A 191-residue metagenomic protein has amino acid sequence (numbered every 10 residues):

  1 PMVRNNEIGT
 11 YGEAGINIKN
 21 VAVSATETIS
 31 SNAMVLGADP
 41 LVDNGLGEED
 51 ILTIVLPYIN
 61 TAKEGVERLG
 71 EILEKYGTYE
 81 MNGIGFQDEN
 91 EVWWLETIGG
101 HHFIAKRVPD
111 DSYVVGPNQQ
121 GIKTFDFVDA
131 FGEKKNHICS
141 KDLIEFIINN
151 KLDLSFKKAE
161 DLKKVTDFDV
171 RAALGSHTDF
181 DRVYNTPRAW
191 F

Functional and structural regions predicted by a protein language model:
P1-G47, R68-F191: A contiguous strand-loop segment
G37-L41, I51-I59: Second-shell loop/turn segments in exported
G65: Aromatic- and Gly/Pro-rich donor/ligand-binding loops that form nucleotide- or phosphate-bearing donor binding pockets
